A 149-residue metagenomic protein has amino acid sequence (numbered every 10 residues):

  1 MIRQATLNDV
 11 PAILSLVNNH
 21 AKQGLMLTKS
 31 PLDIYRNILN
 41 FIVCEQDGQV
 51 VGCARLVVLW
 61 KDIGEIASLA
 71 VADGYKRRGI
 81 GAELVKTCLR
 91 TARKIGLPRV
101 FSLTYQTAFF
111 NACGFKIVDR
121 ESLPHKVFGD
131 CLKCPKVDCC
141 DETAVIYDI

Functional and structural regions predicted by a protein language model:
M1-L27, E45, E142-A144, D148: Short amphipathic alpha-helix that is part of the acyltransferase structural core
D33-D47, E65, D138-D141: A short helix-loop-beta-strand connector motif used in the catalytic cores of GNAT acetyltransferases and, in some
V43, Q49-V58, I63-A70: Conserved beta-strand in the GNAT
L69-K76, Y105-Q106: A short, internal acetyl-CoA/4′-phosphopantetheine-binding micro-motif in the GNAT/acyltransferase core
R77-R90, S102: Conserved acetyl-CoA-binding loop-helix of GNAT-fold acetyltransferases
T104-D130: Conserved active-site alpha-helix within GNAT-family acetyltransferase domains
L123-I149: C-terminal "cap" of GNAT-fold acetyltransferases
